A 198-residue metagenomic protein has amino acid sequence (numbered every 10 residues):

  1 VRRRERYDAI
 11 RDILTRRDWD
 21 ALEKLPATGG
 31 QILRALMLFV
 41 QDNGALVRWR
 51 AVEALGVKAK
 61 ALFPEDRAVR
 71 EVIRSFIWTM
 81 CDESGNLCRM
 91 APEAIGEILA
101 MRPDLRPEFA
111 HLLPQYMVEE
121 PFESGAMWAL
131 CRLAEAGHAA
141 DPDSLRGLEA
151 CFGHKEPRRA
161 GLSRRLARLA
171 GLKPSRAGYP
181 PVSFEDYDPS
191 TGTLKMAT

Functional and structural regions predicted by a protein language model:
V1-P64, A167-G171, V182-T198: N-terminal alpha-helical scaffold/docking segments in eukaryotic complex subunits
R2-E5, P26-V40, A61-I77, P103-Y116 (+2 more regions): Amphipathic alpha-helical scaffolding segments comprising HEAT/armadillo-like alpha-solenoid repeats
D18-A21, A51, A91, A126-A129 (+2 more regions): Conserved hydrophobic register position within alpha-solenoid helical repeats
Q41-N43, M80-N86, E119: Solvent-exposed loop and edge beta-strand segments that line ligand/cofactor-binding and catalytic clefts
E53-V57, P92-E97, W128-R132, R165-L169: Residue-level signature of alpha-solenoid helical repeat scaffolds
S84-A94: Ordered, amphipathic secondary-structure segments that act as subunit-interaction surfaces in large macromolecular
P121-F122, E156-S163, P174-S190: Boundary/linker segments of alpha-helical solenoid repeat arrays
